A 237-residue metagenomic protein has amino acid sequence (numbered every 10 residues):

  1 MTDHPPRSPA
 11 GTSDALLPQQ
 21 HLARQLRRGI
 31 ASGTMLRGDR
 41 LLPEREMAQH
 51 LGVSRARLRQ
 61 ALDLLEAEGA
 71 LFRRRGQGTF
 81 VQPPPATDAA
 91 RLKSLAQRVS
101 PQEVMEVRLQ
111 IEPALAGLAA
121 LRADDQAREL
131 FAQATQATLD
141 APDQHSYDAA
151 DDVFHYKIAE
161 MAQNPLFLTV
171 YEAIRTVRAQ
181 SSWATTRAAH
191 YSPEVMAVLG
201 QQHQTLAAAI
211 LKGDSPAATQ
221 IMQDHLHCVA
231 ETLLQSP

Functional and structural regions predicted by a protein language model:
M1-I111, G117, L121: Short linear motifs at protein or domain termini
P5, L139, R178-P237: C-terminal all-alpha effector/ligand-binding and dimerization domain of prokaryotic HTH-type transcriptional repressors
L26, S100, F154, Q202-T205: Hydrophobic alpha-helical segments typical of transmembrane helices and their membrane-interface/capping positions
T34, A70, D143, D214-S215: Residue-level recognition of short, well-ordered coil/turn positions that link secondary-structure elements
P85, A162-Q163, L206: Ligand-binding loop in jelly-roll beta-barrel domains
Q97-M105, D125-R128, N164, L168 (+3 more regions): Amphipathic, non-membrane alpha-helical segments in soluble helical-bundle scaffolds
R108-A184, Q202, Q220-V229: Conserved amphipathic alpha-helical segments that form helical-bundle/coiled-coil interaction surfaces
